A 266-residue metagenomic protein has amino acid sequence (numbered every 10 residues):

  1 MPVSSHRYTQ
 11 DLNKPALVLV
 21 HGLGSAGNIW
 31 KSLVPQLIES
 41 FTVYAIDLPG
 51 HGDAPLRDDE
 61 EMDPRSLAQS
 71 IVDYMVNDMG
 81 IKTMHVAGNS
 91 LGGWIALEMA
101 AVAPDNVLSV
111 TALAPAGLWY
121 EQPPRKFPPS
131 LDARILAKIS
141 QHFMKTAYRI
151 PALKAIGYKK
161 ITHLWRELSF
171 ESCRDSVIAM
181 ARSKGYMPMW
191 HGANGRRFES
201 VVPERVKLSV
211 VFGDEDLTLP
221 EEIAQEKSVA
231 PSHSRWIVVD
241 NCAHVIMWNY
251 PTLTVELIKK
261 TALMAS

Functional and structural regions predicted by a protein language model:
R7-P55: Conserved HGGG/HGGXW glycine-rich cap/lid loop of the alpha/beta-hydrolase fold
D47, H85, L108-T111: Residue in the alpha/beta-hydrolase core beta-strand immediately N-terminal to the catalytic nucleophile
S66-M84: Conserved acidic catalytic loop of the alpha/beta-hydrolase fold
G88, G92, A96: Gly/Ala-rich beta-loop-alpha elbow adjacent to hydrolase catalytic centers
A101, V110-H142: Flexible "cap/lid" loop of the alpha/beta hydrolase fold
K145-V202: Conserved alpha/beta-hydrolase catalytic His-Asp/Glu region
R182-V229: Conserved serine/cysteine hydrolase catalytic core
C242-V255: Catalytic histidine-centered segment of alpha/beta-hydrolase-like enzymes
